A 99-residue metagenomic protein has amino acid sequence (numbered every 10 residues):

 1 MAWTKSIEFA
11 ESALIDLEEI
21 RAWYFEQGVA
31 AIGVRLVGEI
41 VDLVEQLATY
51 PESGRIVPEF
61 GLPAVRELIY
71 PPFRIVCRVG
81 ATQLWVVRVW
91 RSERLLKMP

Functional and structural regions predicted by a protein language model:
M1-A64, P99: Basic, Lys/Arg-enriched alpha-helical interface segments
R66-L68: Short acidic-hydrophobic surface loop/beta-edge motif
Y70-P99: Enriched for short, Lys/Arg-rich terminal
